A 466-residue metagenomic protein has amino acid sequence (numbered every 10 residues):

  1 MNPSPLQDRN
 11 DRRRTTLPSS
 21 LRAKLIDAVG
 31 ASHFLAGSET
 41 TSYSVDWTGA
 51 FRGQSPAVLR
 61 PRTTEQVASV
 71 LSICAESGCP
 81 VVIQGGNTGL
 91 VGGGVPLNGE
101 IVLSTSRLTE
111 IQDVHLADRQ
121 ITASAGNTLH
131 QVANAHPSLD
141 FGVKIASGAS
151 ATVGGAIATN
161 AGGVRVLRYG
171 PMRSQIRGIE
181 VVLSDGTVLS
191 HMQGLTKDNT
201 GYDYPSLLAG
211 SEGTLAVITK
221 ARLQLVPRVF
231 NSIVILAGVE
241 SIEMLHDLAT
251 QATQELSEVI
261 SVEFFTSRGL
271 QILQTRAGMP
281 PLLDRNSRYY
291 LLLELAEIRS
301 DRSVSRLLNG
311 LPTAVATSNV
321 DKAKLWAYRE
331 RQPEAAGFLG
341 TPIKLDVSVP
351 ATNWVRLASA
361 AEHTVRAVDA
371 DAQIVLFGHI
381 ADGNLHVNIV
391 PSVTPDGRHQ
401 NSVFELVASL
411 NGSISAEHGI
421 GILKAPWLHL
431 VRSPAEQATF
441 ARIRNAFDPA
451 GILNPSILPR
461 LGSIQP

Functional and structural regions predicted by a protein language model:
M1-S72, G89-R119, S267-P280, D321-K344 (+2 more regions): N-terminal flexible segment immediately upstream of the FAD-binding catalytic core in FAD-dependent oxidoreductases
A36-S44, P227, I233-S402, L406 (+1 more regions): C-terminal substrate-recognition/cap domain of FAD-linked oxidoreductases
E110-E263, I452-L453, P466: FAD-binding subdomain of flavoenzyme oxidoreductases
T187, A425-P466: Activity-critical C-terminal alpha-helical subdomain
S413-I420, P455-S456: Short acidic/histidine-rich active-site segments
